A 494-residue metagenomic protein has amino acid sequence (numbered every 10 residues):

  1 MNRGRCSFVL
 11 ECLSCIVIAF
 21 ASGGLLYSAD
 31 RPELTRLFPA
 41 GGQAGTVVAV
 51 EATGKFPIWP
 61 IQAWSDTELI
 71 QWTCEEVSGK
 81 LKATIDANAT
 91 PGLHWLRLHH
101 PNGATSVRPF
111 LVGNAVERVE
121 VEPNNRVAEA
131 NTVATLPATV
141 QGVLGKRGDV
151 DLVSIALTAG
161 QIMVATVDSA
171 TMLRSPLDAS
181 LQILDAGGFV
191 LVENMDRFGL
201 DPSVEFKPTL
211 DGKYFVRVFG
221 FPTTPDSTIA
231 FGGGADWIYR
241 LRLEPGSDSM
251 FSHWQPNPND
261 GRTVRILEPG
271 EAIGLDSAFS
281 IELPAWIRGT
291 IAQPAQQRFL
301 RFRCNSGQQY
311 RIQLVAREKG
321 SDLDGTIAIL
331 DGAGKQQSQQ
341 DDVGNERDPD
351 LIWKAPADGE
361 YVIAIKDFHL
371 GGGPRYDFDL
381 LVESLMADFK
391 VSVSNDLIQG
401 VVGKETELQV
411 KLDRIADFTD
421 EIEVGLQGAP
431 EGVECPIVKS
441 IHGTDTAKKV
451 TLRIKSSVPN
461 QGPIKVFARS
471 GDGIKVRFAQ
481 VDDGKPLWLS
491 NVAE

Functional and structural regions predicted by a protein language model:
N2-L13: Bacterial N-terminal signal peptides that target proteins for export
E11-G24: Bacterial N-terminal signal peptides
A29-Q43: N-terminal edge beta-strand
R31-T35, K80-P137, Q141, R147-I162 (+10 more regions): C-terminal edge strands of extracellular/lumenal beta-sandwich accessory domains
G45-P101, L191, Q337, G425-A429 (+2 more regions): Immunoglobulin-like IPT/TIG beta-sandwich domains and homologous Ig-like subdomains
V50-G54, L314, L408-R414, L452-I454: Aromatic/hydrophobic beta-strand junction motif of beta-rich domains
T73-V77, N88, D196-F198, P208 (+5 more regions): Short proline/glycine- and polar residue-rich coil/turn motifs
D445-R469: Charged, glycine-enriched surface loops/patches that mediate electrostatic binding to polyanionic ligands
